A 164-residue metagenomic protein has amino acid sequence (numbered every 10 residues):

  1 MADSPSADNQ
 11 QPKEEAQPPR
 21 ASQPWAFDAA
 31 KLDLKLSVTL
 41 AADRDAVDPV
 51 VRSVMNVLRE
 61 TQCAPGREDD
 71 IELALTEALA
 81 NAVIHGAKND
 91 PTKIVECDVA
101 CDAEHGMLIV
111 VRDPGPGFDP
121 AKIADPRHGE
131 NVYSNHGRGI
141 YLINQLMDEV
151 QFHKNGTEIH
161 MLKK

Functional and structural regions predicted by a protein language model:
A2-S37, V83-K164: Conserved beta-strand-loop-beta-strand hairpin that lines the nucleotide-binding pocket of ATP/GTP-utilizing enzymes
K35-P49: STAS-typified acidic loop motif
A42, C63-G66, D90: Structural signature of the histidine kinase catalytic ATP-binding subdomain
P49, D70-L73, G106, Q145: Alpha-helical macromolecular-interaction surfaces
R52-T76, V132-Y133: Conserved short strand/loop->alpha-helix "switch" segment adjacent to the catalytic nucleotide/phosphoryl-transfer site
T76, A80, I84: Short alpha-helix lining the ATP-binding pocket of the histidine-kinase-like ATPase
